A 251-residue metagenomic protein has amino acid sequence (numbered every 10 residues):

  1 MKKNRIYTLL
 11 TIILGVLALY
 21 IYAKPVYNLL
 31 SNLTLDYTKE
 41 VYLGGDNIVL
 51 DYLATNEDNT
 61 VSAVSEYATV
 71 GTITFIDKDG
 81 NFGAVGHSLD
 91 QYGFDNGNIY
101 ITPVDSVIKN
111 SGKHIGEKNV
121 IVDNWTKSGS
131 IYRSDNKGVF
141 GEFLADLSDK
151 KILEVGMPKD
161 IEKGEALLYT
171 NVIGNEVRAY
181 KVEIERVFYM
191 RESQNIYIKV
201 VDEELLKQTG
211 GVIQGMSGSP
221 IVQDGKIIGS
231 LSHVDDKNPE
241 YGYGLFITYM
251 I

Functional and structural regions predicted by a protein language model:
M1-R5: Positively charged n-region of N-terminal signal peptides that target proteins for export
T8-K24: Hydrophobic membrane-insertion alpha-helices, especially the h-region of bacterial N-terminal signal peptides
L19-T38: Sec-dependent signal peptide cleavage junction
S31, Y52, E57, I73 (+2 more regions): Terminal peptide-recognition signature
E40-V64: PDZ-domain C-terminal substructure recognizer with occasional recognition of PDZ-binding tails
V61-G210, Q214, Q223-K226, S232-V234 (+1 more regions): Serine endopeptidase catalytic core focused on the charge-relay Asp
M216-G218: Short glycine-rich, acidic/polar surface loops and turns
